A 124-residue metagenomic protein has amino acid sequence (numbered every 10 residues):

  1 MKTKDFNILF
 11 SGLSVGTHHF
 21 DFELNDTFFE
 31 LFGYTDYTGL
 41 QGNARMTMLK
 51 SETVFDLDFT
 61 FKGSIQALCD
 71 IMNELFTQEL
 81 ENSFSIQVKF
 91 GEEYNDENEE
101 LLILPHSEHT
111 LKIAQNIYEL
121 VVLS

Functional and structural regions predicted by a protein language model:
M1-S124: Acidic and generally charged, gly/proline-rich low-complexity regions
